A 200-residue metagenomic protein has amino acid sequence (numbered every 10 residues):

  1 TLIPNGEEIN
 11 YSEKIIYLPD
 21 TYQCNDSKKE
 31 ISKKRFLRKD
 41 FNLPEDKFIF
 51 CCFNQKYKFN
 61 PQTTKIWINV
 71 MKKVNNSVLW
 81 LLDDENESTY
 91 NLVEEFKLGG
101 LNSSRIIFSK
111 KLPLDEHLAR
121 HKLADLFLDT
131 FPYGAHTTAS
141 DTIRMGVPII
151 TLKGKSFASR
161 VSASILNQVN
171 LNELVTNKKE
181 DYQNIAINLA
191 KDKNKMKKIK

Functional and structural regions predicted by a protein language model:
T1-I3, Y22-Q23, Q55-K58, N86 (+5 more regions): Short, glycine-/Ser/Thr-/acidic-enriched flexible segments
T1-R35: Active-site-proximal region of nucleotide-activated glycan assembly enzymes, centered on histidine/acidic-rich loops
E7-Y11, K97-S103, I165-Q168: Short, conserved catalytic or adaptor-binding loops enriched in Gly and charged residues
I15, R105-I107, N172-E173: Short, conserved active-site loop motifs that form the nucleotide-linked donor/cofactor pocket
L18, S109, T176: Hydrophobic residues at beta-strand termini and immediately following loops that shape nucleotide-binding pockets
T21-P113, R120-K122: Conserved catalytic-core segment of nucleotide-activated headgroup transferases in glycan assembly
P113-A124, S140, R144: Short acidic alpha-helix that forms the nucleotide-activated donor recognition element in Leloir-type transferases
L126, T130-K200: Catalytic binding pocket for nucleotide-activated donors in carbohydrate/polymer assembly enzymes
